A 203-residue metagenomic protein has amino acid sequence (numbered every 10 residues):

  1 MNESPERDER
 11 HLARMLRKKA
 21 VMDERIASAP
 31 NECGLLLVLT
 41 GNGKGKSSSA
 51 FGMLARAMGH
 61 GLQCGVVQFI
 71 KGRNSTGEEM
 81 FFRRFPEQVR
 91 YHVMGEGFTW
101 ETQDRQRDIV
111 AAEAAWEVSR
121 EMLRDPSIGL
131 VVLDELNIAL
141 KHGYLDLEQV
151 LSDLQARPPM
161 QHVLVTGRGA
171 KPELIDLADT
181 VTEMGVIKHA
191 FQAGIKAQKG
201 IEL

Functional and structural regions predicted by a protein language model:
M1-L35: Extreme N-terminal, non-catalytic leader segments that precede Walker-type/kinase nucleotide-binding cores
M1-R14, T99, E121-S127, L136-L203: Replace "adjacent to P-loop NTPase cores in ATP/GTP-dependent enzymes" with "adjacent to NTP-binding cores
K19-M22, E113-E117, V163-T166: Short gly/ser/thr-rich secondary-structure transition/capping motifs
P30, L39-G41, A57, V163 (+1 more regions): Short glycine- and Lys/Arg-enriched binding-loop motifs that mark or flank ligand-binding interfaces
C33-G34, G61-L62, S127-I128, P159-M160: Short coil/turn connectors at secondary-structure junctions
L36-R124: Conserved P-loop
F69, E135-L136: Generic detector of well-ordered alpha-helical packing
